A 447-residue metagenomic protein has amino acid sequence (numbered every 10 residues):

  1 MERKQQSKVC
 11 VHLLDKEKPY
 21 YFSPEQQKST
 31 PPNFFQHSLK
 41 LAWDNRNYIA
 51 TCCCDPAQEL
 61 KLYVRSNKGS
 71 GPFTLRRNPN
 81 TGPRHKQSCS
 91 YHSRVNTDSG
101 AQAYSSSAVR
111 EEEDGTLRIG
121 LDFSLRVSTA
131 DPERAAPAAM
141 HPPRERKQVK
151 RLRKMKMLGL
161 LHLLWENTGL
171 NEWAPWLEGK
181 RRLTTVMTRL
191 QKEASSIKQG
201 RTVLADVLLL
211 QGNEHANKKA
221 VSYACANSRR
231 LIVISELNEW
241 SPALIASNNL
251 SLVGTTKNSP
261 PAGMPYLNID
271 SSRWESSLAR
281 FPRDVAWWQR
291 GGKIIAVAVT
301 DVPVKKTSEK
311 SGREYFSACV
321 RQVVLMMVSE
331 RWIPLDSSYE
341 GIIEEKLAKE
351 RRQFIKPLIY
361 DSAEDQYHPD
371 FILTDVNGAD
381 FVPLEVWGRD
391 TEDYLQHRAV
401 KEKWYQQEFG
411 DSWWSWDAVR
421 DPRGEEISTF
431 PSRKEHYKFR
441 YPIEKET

Functional and structural regions predicted by a protein language model:
M1-F381, D390-T447: Intrinsically disordered, low-complexity linker/tail regions enriched in polar/charged residues
L384: Helix-turn-helix DNA-binding segment
W387: Glycine-rich, N-terminal phosphate-binding loop of Rossmann-like dinucleotide-binding domains
